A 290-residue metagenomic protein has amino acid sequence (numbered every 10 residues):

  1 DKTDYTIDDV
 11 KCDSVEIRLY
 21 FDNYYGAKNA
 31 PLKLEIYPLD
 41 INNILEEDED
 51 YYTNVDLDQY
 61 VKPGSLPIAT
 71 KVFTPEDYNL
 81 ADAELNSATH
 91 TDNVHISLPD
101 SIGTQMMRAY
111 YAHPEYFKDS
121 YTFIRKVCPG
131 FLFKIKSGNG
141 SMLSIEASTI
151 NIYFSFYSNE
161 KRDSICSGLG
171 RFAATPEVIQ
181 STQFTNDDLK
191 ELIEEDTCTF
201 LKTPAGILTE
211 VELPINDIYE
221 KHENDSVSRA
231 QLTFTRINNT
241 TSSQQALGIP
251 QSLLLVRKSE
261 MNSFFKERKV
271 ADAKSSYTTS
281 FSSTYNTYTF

Functional and structural regions predicted by a protein language model:
D1-F290: Secreted, disulfide-rich extracellular signaling modules
